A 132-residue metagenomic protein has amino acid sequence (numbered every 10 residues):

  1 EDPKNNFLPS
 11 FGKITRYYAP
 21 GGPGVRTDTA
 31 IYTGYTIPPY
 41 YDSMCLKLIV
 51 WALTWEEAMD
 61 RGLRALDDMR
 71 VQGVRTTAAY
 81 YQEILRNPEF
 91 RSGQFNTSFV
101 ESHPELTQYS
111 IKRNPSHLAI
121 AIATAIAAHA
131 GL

Functional and structural regions predicted by a protein language model:
E1-L132: Catalytic cores of soluble metabolic enzymes centered on carboxylation/carboxyl-transfer
